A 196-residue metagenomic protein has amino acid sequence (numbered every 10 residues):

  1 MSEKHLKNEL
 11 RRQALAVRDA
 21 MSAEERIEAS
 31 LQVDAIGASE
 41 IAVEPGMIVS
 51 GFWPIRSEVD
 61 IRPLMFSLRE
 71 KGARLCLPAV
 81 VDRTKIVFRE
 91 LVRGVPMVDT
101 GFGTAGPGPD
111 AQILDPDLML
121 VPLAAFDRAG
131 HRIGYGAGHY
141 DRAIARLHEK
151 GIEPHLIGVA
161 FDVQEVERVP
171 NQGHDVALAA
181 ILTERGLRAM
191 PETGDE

Functional and structural regions predicted by a protein language model:
S2-H5, A16-A20, G106, D110-M119 (+2 more regions): Surface-exposed, charge/polar-rich loops and edge strands
S2-P116: N-terminal active-site beta-alpha-beta segment that forms phosphate/nucleotide-binding and substrate-recognition loops
P54-S57, A124-R128: Short glycine-rich anion-binding loops that position phosphate/pyrophosphate groups of nucleotides and phosphorylated
G136: Short polar/charged helix/loop
